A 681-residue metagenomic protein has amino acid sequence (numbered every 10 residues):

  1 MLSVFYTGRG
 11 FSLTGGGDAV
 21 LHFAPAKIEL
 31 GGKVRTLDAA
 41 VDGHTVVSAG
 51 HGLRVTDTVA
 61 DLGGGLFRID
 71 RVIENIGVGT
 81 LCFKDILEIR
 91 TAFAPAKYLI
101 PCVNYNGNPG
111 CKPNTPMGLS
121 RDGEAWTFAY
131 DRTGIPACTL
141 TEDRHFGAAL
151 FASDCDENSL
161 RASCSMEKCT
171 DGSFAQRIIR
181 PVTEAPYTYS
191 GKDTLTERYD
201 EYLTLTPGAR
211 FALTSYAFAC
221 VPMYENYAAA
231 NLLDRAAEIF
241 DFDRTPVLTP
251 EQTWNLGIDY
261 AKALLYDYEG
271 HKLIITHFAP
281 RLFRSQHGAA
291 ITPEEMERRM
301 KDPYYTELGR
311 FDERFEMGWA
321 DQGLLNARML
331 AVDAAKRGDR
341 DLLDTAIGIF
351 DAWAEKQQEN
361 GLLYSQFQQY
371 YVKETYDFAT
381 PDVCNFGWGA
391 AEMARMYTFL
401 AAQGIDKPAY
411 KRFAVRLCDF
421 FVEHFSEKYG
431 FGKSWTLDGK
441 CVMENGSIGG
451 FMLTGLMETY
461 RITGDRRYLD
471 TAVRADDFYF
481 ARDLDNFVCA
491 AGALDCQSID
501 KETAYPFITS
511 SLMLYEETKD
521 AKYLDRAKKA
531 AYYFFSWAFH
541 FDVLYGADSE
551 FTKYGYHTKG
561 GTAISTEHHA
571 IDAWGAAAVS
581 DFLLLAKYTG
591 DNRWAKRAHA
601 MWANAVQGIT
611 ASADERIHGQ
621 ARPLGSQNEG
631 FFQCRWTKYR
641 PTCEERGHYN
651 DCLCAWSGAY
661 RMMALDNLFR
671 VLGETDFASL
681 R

Functional and structural regions predicted by a protein language model:
I28-D42, V46-L53, T58-A212, F218: Beta-strand/loop-rich accessory regions of lumenal/periplasmic or secreted enzymes, predominantly carbohydrate-active
R198-D200, D302-G323, V372-W388, G432-F451 (+5 more regions): Solvent-exposed loop and edge beta-strand segments that line ligand/cofactor-binding and catalytic clefts
M223-F315, G348, A352-Q368, V415 (+4 more regions): Low-complexity, Ser/Thr/Pro/Gly-enriched N-terminal "stalk/linker" regions
A228-D267, G338-K356, A402-H424, G464-A481 (+3 more regions): Extended, well-ordered alpha-helical scaffold segments
Y260, L264, Y268-H271, T463 (+5 more regions): Non-catalytic carbohydrate-binding regions of carbohydrate-active enzymes
L324-R340, W388-D406, F451-D465, P506-D520 (+3 more regions): Well-ordered alpha-helical scaffold segments within catalytic/enzyme domains
D341-W388, R412-R416, F420, G430 (+4 more regions): Helix-terminus loop motifs that line ligand-binding clefts
Y371-F378, A394-R466, K528-S536: Active-site lining segments of carbohydrate-active enzymes
